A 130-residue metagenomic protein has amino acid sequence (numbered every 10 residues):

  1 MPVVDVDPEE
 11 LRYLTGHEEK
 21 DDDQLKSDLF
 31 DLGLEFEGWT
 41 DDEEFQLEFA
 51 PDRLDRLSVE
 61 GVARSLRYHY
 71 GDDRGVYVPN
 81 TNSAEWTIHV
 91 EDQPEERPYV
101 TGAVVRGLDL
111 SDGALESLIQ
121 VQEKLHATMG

Functional and structural regions predicted by a protein language model:
M1-G130: Phosphate-rich ligand and nucleic-acid binding surfaces
